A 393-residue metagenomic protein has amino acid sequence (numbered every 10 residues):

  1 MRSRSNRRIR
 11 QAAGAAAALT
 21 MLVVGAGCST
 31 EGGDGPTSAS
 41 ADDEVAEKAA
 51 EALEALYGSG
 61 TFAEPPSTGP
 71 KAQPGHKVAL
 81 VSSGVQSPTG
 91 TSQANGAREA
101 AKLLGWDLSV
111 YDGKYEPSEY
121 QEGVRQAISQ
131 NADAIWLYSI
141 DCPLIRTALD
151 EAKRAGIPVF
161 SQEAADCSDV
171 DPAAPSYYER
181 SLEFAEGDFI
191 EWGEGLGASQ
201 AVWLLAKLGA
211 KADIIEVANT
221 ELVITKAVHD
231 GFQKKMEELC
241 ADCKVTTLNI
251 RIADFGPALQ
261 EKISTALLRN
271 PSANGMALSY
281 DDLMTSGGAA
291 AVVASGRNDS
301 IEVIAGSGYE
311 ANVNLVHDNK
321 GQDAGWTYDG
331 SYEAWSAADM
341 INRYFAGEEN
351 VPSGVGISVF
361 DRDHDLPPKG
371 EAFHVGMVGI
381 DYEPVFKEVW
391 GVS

Functional and structural regions predicted by a protein language model:
G14-A15, G35-H76, D329-S393: Hinge/cleft segment of the Venus flytrap/periplasmic-binding protein
G25-S38: Bacterial lipoprotein signal-peptidase II cleavage site
P36-A41, A148-E194, E310-L315: Flexible loop/hinge segments that line or gate small-molecule binding clefts
P36-G96, A100, L104, S109-E122 (+5 more regions): Extracytoplasmic "Venus flytrap"
V78, S82, A97-E99, E186-C240 (+2 more regions): An alpha-beta-alpha
V81-A94, V110-E119, E163, A185-S199 (+5 more regions): Hinge/beta->alpha junction and helix N-cap segments in small-molecule ligand-binding domains
K114-Y178, D281-G288: Beta-alpha junction/loop-to-helix N-cap segments that form part of ligand/metal-binding clefts
I140-R154, F232, R251-L315: Hydrophobic alpha-helical
